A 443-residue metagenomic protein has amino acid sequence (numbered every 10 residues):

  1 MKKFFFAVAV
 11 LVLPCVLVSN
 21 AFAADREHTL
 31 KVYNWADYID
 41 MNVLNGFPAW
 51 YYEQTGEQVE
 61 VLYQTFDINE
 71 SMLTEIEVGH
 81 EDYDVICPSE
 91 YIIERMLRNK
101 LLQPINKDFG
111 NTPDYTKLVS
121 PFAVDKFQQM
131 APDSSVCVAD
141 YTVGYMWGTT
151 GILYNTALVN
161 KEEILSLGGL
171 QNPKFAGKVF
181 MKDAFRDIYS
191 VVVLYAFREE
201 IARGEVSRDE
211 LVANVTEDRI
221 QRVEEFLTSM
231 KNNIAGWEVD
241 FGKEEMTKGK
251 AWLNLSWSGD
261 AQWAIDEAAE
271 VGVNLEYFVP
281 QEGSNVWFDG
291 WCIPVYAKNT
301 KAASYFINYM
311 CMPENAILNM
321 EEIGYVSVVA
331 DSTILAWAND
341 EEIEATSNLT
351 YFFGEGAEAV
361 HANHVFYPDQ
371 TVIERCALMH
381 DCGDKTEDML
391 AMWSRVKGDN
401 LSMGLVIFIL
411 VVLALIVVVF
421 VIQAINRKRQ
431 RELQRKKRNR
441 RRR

Functional and structural regions predicted by a protein language model:
A7-V16: Bacterial N-terminal signal peptides
V18-R26, A424-K428: Sec-dependent signal peptide cleavage junction
A23-N99, L401-L405: Early extracytoplasmic/lumenal segment of secretory-pathway proteins
Y38-M41, L97-K250, A264: Extracytoplasmic ligand-binding site segments that recognize negatively charged/polar headgroups
L97-I105, C137-A139, A264-V279, E342-N348: Ligand-binding "clamshell"
N232-Y296, W337: Extracytoplasmic/periplasmic substrate-binding proteins
P294-I373: Mature extracytoplasmic/periplasmic domains
A359-R443: Conserved C-terminal helix/tail region of periplasmic/extracytoplasmic solute-binding proteins
